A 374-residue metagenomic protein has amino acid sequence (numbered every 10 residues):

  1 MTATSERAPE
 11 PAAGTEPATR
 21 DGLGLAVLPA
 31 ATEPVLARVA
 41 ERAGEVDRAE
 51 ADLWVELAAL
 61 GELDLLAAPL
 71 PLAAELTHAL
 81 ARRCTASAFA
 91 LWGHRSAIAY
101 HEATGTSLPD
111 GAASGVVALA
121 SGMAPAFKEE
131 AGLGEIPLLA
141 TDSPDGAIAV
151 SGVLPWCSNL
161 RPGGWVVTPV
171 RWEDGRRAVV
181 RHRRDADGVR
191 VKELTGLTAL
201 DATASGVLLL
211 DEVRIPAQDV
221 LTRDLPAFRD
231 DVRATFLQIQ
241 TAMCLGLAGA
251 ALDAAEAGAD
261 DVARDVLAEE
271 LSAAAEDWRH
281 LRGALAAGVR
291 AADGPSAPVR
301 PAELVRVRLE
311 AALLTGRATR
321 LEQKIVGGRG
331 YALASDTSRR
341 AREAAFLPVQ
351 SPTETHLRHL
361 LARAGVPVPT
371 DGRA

Functional and structural regions predicted by a protein language model:
M1-W92, P367-A374: Amphipathic, small/basic residue-rich leader segments at the start of a protein or domain
A3-S5, P9, G328-A374: Glycine-rich phosphate/cofactor-binding loops in nucleotide/flavin-utilizing enzymes
A40-R48, R279-L313, R320-L333: C-terminal helix-coil-helix/basic helical segment that borders enzyme active sites and/or dimer interfaces and provides
R48-S158: Glycine-rich flavin
V150-G152, L210, A248, G327: Buried hydrophobic positions in well-ordered alpha/beta secondary-structure cores of metabolic enzymes
W156-R190: A short core secondary-structure module
T195-R279: Glycine-rich beta->alpha junctions and the first turn(s) of the following alpha-helix
G246, S272-R279, V305, L309-G316 (+1 more regions): Generic structural signal for well-ordered, non-transmembrane alpha-helical segments in soluble/cytosolic regions
